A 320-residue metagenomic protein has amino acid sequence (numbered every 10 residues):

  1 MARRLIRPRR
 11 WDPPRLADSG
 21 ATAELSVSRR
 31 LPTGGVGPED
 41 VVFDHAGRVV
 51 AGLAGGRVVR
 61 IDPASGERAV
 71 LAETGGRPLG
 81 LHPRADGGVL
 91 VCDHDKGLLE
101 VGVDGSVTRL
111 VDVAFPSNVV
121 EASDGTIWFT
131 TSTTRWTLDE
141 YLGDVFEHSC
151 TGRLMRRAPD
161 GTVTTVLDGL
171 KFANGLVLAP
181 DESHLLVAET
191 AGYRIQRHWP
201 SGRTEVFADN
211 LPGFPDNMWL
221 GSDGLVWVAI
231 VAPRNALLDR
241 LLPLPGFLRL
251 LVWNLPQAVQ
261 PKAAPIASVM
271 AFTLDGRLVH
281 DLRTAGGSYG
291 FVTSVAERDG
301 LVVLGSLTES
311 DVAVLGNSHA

Functional and structural regions predicted by a protein language model:
M1-A320: Sequence-structural signature of mature extracellular/luminal beta-sheet repeat domains, prominently beta-propellers
